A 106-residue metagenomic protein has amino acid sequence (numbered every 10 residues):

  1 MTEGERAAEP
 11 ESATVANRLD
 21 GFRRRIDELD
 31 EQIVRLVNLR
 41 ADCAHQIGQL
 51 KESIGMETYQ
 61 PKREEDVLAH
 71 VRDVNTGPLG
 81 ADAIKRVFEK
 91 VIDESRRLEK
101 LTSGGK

Functional and structural regions predicted by a protein language model:
M1-K106: Domain-level signature for soluble enzymes in the chorismate/prephenate branch of the shikimate pathway
